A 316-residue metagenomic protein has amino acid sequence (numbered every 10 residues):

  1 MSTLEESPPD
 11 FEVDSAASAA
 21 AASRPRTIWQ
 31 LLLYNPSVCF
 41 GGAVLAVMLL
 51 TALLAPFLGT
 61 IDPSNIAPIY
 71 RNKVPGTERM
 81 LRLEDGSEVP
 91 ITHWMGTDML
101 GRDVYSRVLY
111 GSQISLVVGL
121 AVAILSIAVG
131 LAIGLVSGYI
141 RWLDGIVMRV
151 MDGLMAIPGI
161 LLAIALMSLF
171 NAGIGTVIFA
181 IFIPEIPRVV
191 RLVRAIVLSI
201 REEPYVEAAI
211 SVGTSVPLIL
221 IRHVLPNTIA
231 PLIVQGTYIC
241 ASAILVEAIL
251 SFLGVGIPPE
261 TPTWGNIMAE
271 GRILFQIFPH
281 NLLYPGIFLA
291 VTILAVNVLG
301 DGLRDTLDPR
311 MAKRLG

Functional and structural regions predicted by a protein language model:
M1-I127, L131, L135, I160 (+4 more regions): Gly/Trp-centered helix-boundary motif
A17, A21, T97, Y139-W142 (+9 more regions): Residue-level signature of the cytosolic catalytic core of signaling kinases
L45, R107, M148, D152 (+6 more regions): Residue-level recognition of transmembrane alpha-helices in multi-pass small-molecule transporters/permeases
P56, G130, G134, G138 (+7 more regions): Juxtamembrane/transmembrane-helix interface segments of polytopic membrane transporters
P56-S64, G138-L143, N171-A172, V197 (+6 more regions): Transmembrane helix-loop junctions in multipass membrane proteins, especially transporters and channels
W94, L120, I124-E203, E207 (+2 more regions): Generic hydrophobic transmembrane alpha-helix motif, especially the helices
V104-L109, V136, V150, V193 (+7 more regions): Short hydrophobic alpha-helical segments within the ABC transporter permease transmembrane module
M155, M167-N171, I181-F182, A195-V197 (+2 more regions): Glycine-rich helix-loop "coupling/hinge" segments at transmembrane-helix boundaries in multipass transporters
